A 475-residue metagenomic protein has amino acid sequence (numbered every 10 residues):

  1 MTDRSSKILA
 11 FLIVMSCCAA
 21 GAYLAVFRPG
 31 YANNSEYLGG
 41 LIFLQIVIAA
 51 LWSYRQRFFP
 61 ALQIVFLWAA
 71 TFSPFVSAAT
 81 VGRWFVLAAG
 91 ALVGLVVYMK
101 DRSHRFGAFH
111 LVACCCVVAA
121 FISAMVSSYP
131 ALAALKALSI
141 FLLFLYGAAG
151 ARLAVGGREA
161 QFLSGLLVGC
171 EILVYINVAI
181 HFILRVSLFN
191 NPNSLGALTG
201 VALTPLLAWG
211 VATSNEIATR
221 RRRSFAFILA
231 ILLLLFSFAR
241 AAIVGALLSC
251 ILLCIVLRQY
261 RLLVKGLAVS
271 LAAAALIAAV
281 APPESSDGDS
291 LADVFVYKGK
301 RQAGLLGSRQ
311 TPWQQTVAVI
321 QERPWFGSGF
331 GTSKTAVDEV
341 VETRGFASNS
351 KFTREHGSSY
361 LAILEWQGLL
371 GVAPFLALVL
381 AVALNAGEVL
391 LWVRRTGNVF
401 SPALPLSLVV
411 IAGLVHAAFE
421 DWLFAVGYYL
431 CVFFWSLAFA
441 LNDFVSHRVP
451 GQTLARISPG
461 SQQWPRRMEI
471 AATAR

Functional and structural regions predicted by a protein language model:
M1-F121, L153-Q161, G165, A212-R220 (+3 more regions): Transmembrane signal-anchor hairpin modules in multi-pass inner-membrane enzymes, especially those that act on
A10, C17-A20, F43-A50, V117-I122 (+5 more regions): Alpha-helical transmembrane segments of multi-pass inner-membrane proteins
C17-Y23, I46-V47, L378, N385 (+1 more regions): Transmembrane alpha-helices of multi-pass inner-membrane enzymes
L24-Y37, P74-F85, P130-K136, S187-G196 (+4 more regions): Helix-loop-helix junctions and helix-breaking kinks within/between transmembrane helices of multi-pass membrane
I42-I48, W68, A89-G94, S139-F141 (+5 more regions): Hydrophobic transmembrane alpha-helices of multi-pass, membrane-embedded glycosylation machinery
L232, F236-S237, C254-Q302, Q314-E322 (+2 more regions): A membrane-periplasm/extracellular boundary helix in multi-pass inner-membrane enzymes that assemble envelope glycans
Y260, Q367-I411, R448: Hydrophobic transmembrane alpha-helices and their immediate junctions
K300-Q314, F326-Q367, L390-V393: Long extracytoplasmic/lumenal interhelical loops at the membrane interface of multi-pass membrane proteins
